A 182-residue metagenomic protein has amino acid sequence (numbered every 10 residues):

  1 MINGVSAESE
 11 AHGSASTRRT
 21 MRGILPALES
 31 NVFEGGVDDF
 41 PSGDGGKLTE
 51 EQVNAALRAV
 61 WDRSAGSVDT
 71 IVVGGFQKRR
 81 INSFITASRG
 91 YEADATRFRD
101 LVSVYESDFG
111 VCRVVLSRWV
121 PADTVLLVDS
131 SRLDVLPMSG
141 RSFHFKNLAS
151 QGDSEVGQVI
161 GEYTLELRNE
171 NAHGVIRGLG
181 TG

Functional and structural regions predicted by a protein language model:
M1-G182: Core alpha/beta structural scaffold of self-assembling particle/tube/pore-forming proteins
